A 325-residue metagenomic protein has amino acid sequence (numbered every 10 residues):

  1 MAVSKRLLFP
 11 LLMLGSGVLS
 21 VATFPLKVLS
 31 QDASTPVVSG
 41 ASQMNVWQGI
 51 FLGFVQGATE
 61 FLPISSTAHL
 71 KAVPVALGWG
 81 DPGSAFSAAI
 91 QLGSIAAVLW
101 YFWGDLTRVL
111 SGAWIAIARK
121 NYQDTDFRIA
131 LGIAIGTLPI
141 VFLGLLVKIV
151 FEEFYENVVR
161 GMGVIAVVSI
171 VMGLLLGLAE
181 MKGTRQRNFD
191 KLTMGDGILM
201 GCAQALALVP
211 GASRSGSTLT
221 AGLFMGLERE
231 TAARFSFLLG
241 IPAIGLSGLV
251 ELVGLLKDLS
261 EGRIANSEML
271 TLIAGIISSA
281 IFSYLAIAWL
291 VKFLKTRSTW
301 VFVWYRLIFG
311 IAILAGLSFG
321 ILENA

Functional and structural regions predicted by a protein language model:
A2-A325: Multi-pass membrane proteins that catalyze or facilitate reactions on polyprenyl-/lipid-phosphate substrates and their
